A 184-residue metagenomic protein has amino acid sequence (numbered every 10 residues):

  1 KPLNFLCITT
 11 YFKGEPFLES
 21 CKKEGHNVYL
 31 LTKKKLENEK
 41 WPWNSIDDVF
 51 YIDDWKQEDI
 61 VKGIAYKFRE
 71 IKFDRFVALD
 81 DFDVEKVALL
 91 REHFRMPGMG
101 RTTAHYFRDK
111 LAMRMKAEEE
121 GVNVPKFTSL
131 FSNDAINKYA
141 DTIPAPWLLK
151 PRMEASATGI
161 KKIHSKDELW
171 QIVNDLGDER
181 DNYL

Functional and structural regions predicted by a protein language model:
K1-T103, D134: ATP-binding N-terminal substructure of ATP-dependent carboxylate-amine bond-forming enzymes
F17-E19, R114, N137, V173: Short amphipathic alpha-helical segments and helix-helix/interface helices
W43-N44, G121-N123, M153-T158: Short glycine-enriched loop/turn motifs at secondary-structure junctions
D48-F50, H105, P125-S129, K161: Structural signal for short hydrophobic segments within the conserved structured cores of catalytic domains across
W55, F82, R108, T128-D134 (+1 more regions): Short beta->alpha linker loops
Y106-P125, S132: Glycine-/Pro-rich loop/turn segments that contact NAD(P) or position catalytic residues in Rossmann-like domains
N123-P125, P146-L149, T158, K162-L184: Conserved ATP-binding module of the ATP-grasp superfamily
